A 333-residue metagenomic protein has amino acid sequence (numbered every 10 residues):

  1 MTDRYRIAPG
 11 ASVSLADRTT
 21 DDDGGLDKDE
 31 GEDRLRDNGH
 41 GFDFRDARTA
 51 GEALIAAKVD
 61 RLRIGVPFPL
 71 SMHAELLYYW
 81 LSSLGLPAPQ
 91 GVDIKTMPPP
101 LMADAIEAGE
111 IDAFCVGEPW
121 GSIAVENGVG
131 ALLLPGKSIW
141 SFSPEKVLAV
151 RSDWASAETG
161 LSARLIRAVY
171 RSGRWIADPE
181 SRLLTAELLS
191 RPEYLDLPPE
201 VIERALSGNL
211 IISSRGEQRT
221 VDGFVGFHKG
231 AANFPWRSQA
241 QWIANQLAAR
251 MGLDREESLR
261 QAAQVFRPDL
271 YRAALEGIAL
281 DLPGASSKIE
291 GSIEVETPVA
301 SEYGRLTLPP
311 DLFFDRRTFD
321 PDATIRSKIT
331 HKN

Functional and structural regions predicted by a protein language model:
M1-P89, K95, D112-V125, V129-F142: Short, glycine-/small- and polar/acidic-enriched structural segments that line small-molecule recognition paths
D21, P87, D153-S162: Short helix-loop capping/hinge motifs at secondary-structure junctions, enriched in acidic/polar residues
L101-M102, W120: Short acidic active-site motifs
A105-E107: Hydrophobic residues within well-ordered alpha-helices
V129-E158, I166: Periplasmic-binding protein-like
L161-R272: Secondary-structure end/capping motifs
Q241-N333: Conserved C-terminal helix/tail region of periplasmic/extracytoplasmic solute-binding proteins
